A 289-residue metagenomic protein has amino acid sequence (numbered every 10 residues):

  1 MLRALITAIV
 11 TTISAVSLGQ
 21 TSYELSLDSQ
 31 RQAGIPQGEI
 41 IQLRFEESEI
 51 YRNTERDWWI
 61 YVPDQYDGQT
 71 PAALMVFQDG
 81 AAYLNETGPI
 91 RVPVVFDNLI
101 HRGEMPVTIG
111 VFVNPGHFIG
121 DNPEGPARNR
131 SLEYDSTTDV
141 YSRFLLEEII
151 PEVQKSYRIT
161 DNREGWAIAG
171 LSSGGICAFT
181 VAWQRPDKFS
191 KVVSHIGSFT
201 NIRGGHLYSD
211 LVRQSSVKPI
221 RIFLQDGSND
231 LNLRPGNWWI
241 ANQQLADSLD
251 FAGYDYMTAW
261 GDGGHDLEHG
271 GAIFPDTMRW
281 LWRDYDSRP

Functional and structural regions predicted by a protein language model:
M1-A4: Positively charged n-region of N-terminal signal peptides that target proteins for export
I6-T7, S17: Cleavable N-terminal signal peptides
Q20-P289: Non-catalytic cap/lid and distal C-terminal segments of serine-dependent acyl enzymes
